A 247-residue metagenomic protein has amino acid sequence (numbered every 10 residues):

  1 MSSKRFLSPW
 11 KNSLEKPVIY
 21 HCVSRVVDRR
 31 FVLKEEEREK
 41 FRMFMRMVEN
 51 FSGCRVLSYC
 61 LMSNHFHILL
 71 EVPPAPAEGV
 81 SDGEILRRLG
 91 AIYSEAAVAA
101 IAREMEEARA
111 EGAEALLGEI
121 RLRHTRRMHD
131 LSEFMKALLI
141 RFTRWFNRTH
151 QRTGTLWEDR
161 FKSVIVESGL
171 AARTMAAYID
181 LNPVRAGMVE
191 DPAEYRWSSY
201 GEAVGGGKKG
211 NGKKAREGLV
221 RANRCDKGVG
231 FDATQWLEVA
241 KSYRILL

Functional and structural regions predicted by a protein language model:
M1-L247: Short catalytic/metal-binding and nucleic-acid-binding patches
